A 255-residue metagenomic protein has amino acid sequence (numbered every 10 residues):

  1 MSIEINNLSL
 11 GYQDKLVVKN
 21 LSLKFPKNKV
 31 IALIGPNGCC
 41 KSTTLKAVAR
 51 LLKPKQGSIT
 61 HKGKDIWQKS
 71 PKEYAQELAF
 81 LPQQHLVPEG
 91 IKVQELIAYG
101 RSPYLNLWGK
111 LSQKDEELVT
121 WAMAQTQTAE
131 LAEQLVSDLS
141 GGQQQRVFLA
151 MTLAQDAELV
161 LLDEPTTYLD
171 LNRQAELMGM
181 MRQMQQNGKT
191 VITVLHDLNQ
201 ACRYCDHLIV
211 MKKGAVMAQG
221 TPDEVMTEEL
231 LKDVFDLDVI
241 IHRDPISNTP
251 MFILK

Functional and structural regions predicted by a protein language model:
I34-P36: The feature captures the beta-strand-to-loop junction immediately N-terminal to the Walker
A49: Helix-to-loop junction immediately C-terminal to a conserved catalytic motif
G57-D65, E73-Y74: Conserved ABC transporter NBD signature motif
K110, L135-L139: Conserved ABC ATPase signature
V160-E164: Catalytic Walker B motif of ABC-type/P-loop ATPase nucleotide-binding domains
